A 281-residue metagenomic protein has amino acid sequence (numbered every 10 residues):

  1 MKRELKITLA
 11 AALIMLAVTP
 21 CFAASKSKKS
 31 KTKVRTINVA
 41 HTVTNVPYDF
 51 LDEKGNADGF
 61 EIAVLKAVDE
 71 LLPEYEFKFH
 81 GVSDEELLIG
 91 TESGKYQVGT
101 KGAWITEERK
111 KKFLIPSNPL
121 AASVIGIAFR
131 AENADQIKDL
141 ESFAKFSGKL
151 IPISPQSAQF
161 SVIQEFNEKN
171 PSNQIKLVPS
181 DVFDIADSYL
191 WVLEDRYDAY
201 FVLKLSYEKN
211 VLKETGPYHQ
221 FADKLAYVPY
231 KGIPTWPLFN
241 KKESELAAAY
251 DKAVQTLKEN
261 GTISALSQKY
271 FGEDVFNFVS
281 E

Functional and structural regions predicted by a protein language model:
M1-L9: Bacterial N-terminal signal peptides that target proteins for export
A23-S25, Y75-K78, S154-L177, Q220 (+1 more regions): Ligand-binding clefts/hinges and TM-proximal coupling segments of bilobed small-molecule sensing domains
K28-A103, D181, N260: Extracytoplasmic small-molecule ligand-binding "clamshell" domains of the periplasmic binding protein/Venus flytrap
T42-T44, A121-G126, E214-V254, E273-E281: Periplasmic-binding protein-like
V43-V46, K54-E70, I127-Q174, V178-D184 (+1 more regions): Bilobed "Venus flytrap"/periplasmic-binding protein-like clamshell domains and structurally analogous long
I62-L72, A131-A134, E141-K145, K149-P152 (+2 more regions): Extended ligand-binding regions for polar small-molecule ligands
K66, K78-A144, D223-P229: Acidic, polar ligand-binding/catalytic clefts
E86, E92, T100-K112, S161-E165 (+1 more regions): A ligand-binding cleft/hinge motif common to bilobed small-molecule-binding domains
